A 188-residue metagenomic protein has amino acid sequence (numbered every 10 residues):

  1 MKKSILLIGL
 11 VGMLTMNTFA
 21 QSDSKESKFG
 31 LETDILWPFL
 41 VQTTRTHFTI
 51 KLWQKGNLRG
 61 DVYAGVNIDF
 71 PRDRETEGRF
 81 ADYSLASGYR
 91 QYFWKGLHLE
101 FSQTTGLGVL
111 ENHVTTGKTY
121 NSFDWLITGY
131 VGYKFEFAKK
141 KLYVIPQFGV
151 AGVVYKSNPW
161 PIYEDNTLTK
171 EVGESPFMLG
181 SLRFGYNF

Functional and structural regions predicted by a protein language model:
M1-E26, F188: Cleavable N-terminal export/targeting peptides
A20-T76, G185: Short glycine/proline- and aromatic-enriched beta-strand/turn motifs that initiate or cap beta-hairpins
S22, G65-Y83, L107-D124, V154-G173: Flexible, solvent-exposed loop segments that connect beta-strands
K25-F29, L40-T44, R79-Y83, N121-I127 (+1 more regions): Residues that define the transmembrane beta-barrel architecture of outer-membrane proteins
L31-T33, F48, G60-V66, S87 (+4 more regions): Membrane-embedded beta-strand positions of outer-membrane beta-barrel proteins
I35-F39, A64-R72, Q91, T105-V109 (+3 more regions): Transmembrane beta-strands of outer-membrane beta-barrel pores
W53-R59, W94-G96, E136-K140: Outer-membrane beta-barrel channels and translocator barrels
F135, Y143, E174-F188: Outer-membrane beta-barrel "beta-signal"
